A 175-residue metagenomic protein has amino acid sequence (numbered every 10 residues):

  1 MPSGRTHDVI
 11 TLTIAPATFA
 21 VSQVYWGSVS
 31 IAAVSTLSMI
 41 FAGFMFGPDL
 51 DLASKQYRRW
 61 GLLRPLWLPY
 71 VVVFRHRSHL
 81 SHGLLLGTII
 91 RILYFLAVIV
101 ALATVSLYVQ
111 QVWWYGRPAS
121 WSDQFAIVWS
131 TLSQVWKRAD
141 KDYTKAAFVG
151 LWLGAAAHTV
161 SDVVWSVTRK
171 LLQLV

Functional and structural regions predicted by a protein language model:
M1-V175: N-terminal membrane-targeting hydrophobic helices
